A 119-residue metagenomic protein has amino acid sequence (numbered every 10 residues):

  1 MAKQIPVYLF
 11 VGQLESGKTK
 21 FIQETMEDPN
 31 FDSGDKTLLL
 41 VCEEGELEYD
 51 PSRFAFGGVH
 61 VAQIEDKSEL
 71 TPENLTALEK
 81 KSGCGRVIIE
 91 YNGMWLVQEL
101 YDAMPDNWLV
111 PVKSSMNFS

Functional and structural regions predicted by a protein language model:
A2-G12, S16, K20-F118: Nucleotide-state-sensitive switch-loop elements of NTP-binding domains
